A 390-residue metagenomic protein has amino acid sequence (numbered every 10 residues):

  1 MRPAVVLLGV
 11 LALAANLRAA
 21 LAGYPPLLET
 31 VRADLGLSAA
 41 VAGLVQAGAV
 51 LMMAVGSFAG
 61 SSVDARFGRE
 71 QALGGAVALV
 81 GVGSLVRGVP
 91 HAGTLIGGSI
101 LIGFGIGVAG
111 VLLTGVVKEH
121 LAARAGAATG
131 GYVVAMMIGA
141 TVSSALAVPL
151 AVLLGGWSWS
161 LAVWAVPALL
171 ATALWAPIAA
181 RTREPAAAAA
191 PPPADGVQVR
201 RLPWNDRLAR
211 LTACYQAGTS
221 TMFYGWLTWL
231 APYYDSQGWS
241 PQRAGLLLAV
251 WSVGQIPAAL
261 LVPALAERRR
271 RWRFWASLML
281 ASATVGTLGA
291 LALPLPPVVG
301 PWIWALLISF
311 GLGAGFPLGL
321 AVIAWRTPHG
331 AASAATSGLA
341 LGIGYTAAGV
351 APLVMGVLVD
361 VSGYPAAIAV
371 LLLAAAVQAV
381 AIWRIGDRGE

Functional and structural regions predicted by a protein language model:
Y24-P25, R207-V250, G254-A259: Extracytoplasmic gate region of multi-pass secondary transporters
V55-G93: Conserved MFS/SLC helix-loop-helix module at the cytosolic interface between two early adjacent transmembrane helices
G56-G68, A258-R271, V359: Helix-to-loop junctions at the C-terminal end of transmembrane segments in multipass secondary transporters
Q71-L85, F274-G289: Structural signature of the two symmetry-related core transmembrane helices
A92, A123-R124, G131-R183: Helix-loop-helix hairpin linking two adjacent transmembrane segments in secondary transporters
I100-A135: Cytoplasmic helix-loop-helix junction between adjacent transmembrane helices in 12-TM secondary transporters
V108-L121, A314-P328: Intracellular juxtamembrane helix-capping segments at the cytosolic ends of symmetry-related transmembrane helices
W325-Y364, V370-A374: A late C-terminal transmembrane helix in Major Facilitator Superfamily
